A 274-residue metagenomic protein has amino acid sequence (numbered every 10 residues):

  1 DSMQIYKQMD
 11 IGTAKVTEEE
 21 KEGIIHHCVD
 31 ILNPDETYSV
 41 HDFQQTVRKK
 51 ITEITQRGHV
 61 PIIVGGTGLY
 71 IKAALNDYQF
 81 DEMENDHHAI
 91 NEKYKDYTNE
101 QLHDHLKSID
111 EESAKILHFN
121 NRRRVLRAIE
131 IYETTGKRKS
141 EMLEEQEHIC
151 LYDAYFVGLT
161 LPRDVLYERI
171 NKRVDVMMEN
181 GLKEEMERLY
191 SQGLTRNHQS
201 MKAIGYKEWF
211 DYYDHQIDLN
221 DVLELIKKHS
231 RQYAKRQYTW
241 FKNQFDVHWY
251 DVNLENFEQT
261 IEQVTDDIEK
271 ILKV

Functional and structural regions predicted by a protein language model:
S2-V274: Phosphate/pyrophosphate-binding catalytic cores of soluble transferases and nucleic-acid-acting enzymes
